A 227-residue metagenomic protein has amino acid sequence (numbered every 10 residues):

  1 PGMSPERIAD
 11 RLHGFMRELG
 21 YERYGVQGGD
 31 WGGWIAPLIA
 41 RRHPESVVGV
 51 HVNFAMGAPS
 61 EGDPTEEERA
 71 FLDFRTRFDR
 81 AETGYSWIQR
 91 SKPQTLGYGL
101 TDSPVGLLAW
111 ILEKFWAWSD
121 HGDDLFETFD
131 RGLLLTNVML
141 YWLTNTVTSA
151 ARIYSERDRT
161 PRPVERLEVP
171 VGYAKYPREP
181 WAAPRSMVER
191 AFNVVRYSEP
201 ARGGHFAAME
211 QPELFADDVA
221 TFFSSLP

Functional and structural regions predicted by a protein language model:
M3, R7, A207-E210: Residue-level signal for the nucleotide or nucleotide-sugar donor/cofactor binding architecture
E6-Y24, W34: Conserved acidic catalytic loop of the alpha/beta-hydrolase fold
I8, F15, E66-P93, P163-R166 (+1 more regions): The feature captures the conserved acid-bearing segment of alpha/beta-hydrolase catalytic domains
H13, P37, S186: Active-site phosphate/pyrophosphate- and oxyanion-stabilizing loops and adjacent acidic/basic residues in soluble
E18-L19, G28-G29, G33, A208-L214: Acyl activation and transfer enzymes in specialized metabolism, enriched for ANL adenylate-forming modules
Y21-A70: Conserved hydrolase catalytic core segment
Q89-P227: C-terminal subdomain of alpha/beta-hydrolase-fold enzymes, centered on the catalytic histidine and its supporting
